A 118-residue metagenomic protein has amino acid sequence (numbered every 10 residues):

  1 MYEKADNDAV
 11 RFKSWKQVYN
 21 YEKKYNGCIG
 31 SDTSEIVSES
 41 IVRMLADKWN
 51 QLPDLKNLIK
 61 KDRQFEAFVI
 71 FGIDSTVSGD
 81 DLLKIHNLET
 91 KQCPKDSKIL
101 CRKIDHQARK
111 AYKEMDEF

Functional and structural regions predicted by a protein language model:
M1-D32: N-terminal secretory signal peptides
W15-Y19, G30-F118: Extended alpha-helical scaffolding segments
